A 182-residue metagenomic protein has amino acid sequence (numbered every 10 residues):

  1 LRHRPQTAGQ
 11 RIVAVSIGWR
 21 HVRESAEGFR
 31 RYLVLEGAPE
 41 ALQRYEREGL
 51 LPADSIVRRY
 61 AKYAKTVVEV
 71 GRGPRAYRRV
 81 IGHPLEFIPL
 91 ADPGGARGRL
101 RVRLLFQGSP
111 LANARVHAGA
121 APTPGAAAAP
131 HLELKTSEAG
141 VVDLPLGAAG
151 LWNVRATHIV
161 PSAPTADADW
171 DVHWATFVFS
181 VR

Functional and structural regions predicted by a protein language model:
L1, P130-G150: Glycine-centered loop-to-beta-strand initiation motif
L1-Q10: A surface-exposed beta-strand-loop module
G9-V13, G150-W152: Exposed beta-strand face motif in extracellular beta-rich ectodomains
I17-G28, V160-A166: Short acidic/polar inter-strand loop motif in beta-rich domains
P39-L100, L105-L111, G125-A126, A168-R182: Beta-strand-rich domain onsets/edges
R99, N113-R115, L151: Exposed beta-strand and adjacent loop surfaces of beta-rich binding modules that mediate intermolecular recognition
R115-E133: Short amphipathic beta-strand segments in non-cytosolic proteins
V141-D143, A149-R182: A cross-kingdom marker for long, charged
